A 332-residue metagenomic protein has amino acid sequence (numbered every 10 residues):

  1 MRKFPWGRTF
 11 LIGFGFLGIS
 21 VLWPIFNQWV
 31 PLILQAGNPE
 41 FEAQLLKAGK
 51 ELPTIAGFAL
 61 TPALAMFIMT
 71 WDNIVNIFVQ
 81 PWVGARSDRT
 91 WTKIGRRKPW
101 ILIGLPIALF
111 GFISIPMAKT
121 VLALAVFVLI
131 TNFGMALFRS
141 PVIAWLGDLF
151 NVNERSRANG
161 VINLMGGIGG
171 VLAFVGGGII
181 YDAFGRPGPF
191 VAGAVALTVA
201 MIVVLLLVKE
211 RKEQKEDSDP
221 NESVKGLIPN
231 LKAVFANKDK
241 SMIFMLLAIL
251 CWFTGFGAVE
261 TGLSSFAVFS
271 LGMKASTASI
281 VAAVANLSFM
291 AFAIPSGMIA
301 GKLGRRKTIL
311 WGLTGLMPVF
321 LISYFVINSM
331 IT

Functional and structural regions predicted by a protein language model:
M1-P5, K212-L246: Juxtamembrane intracellular "pre-TM" segments in multi-pass secondary transporters
R2-F41, K238-V259: Pair of pore-lining "gating" transmembrane helices in MFS-fold secondary transporters
Q28-A63, T261-A278: Short amphipathic helix-loop junctions that connect adjacent transmembrane helices in Major Facilitator Superfamily/SLC
N76, S156-Y181: Glycine-rich segments within core transmembrane alpha-helices of 12-TM secondary carriers
F78-K93, F292-R305: Helix-to-loop junctions at the C-terminal end of transmembrane segments in multipass secondary transporters
R89-G104, K302-L313: Cytoplasmic membrane-interface "Motif A"-like loop-to-helix N-cap segments of 12-TM Major Facilitator Superfamily
I101-K119, T314-I331: C-terminal ends and interior cores of transmembrane alpha-helices in multi-pass membrane transporters/permeases
V195-E216: C-terminal membrane-cytosol helix-exit motif in multi-pass small-molecule transporters
